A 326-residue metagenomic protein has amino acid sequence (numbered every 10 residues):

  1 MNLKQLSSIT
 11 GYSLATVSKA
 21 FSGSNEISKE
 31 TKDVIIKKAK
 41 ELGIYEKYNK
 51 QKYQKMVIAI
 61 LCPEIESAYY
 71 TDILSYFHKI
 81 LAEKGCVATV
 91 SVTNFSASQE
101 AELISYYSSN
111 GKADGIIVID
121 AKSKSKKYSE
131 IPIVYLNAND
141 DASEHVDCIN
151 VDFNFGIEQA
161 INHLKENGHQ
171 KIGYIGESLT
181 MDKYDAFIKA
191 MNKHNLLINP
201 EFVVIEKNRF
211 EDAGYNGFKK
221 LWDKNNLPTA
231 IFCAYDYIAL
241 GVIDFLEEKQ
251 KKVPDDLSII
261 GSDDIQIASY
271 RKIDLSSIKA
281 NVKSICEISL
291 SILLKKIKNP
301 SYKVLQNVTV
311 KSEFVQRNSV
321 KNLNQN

Functional and structural regions predicted by a protein language model:
M1-Q54: N-terminal helix-turn-helix DNA-binding module of bacterial transcription factors
T16, Q51-E66, H163, K171-E177: Short beta-strand segments enriched in small/hydrophobic residues
K55-N162, W222-D223: Alpha-helical recognition/docking segments in bacterial nutrient-uptake and carbohydrate-utilization systems
Y69-E83, G156-Q159, L179-L197, A213 (+2 more regions): Short, solvent-exposed amphipathic alpha-helices that sit in or adjacent to ligand/effector-binding or catalytic
L81-T93, G173, I188-D212: Short beta-strand elements in bilobed, periplasmic/extracellular small-molecule ligand-binding domains
D147-Y174, E211-K220, A239, A280-K298: Hydrophobic alpha-helical segments within soluble ligand-binding/sensing domains
A160-N195, E201, Y302-V320: An alpha-beta-alpha
K219-N326: Flexible loop/turn connectors
